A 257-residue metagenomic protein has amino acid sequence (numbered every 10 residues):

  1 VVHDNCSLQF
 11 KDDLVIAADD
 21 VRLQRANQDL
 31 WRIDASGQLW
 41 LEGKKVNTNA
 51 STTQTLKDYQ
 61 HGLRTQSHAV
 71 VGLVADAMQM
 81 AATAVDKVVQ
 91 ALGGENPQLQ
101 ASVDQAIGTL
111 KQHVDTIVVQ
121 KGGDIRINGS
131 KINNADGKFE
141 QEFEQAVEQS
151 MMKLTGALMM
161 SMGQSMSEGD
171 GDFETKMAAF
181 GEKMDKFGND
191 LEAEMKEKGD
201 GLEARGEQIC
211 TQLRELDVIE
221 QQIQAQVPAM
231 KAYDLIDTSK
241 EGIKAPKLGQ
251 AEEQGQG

Functional and structural regions predicted by a protein language model:
V1-L110: N-terminal Sec/ER secretory leader and immediately downstream segment of secreted/extracellular precursors
V1-R32, M166, D170-F173, M177 (+3 more regions): Charged/polar interaction segments and conserved charged motifs
H68-V71, M78, A82, D115-V118 (+4 more regions): Residue-level signal for secondary-structure boundary elements
A82, P97-K121, T155-L158, Q224-K231 (+2 more regions): Short, surface-exposed, charge-dense and proline/glycine-enriched linear segments
G93-G94, E168, D217, D234: Short, flexible coil/linker elements and helix-boundary hinge sites characteristic of intrinsically disordered
D104-E207: Extended amphipathic alpha-helical interaction segments
M177-G257: A cross-kingdom marker for long, charged
